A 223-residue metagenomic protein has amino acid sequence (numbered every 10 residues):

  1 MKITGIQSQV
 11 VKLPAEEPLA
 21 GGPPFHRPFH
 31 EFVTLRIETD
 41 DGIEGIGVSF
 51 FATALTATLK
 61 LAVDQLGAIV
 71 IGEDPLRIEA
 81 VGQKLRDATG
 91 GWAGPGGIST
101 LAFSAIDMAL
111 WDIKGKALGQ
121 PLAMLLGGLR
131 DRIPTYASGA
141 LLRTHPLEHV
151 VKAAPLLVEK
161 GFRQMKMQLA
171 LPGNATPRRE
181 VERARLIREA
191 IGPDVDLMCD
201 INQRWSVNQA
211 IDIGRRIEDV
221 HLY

Functional and structural regions predicted by a protein language model:
M1-I46, F50-F51: Structured beta-strand/loop patches that form or line metal/cofactor-binding pockets in enzymes
Q9, A62, I69-E73, A88 (+7 more regions): Change "in soluble alpha/beta enzymes" to "in soluble alpha/beta proteins
E38-A117: Metal- or metallocofactor-binding catalytic centers and their adjacent structured scaffolds across diverse enzyme
Q65, A105-M108, D112-I113, M124 (+4 more regions): Alpha-helical scaffold segments in soluble metabolic enzymes
I78, L122-L125, Q168: Flexible, glycine/charged-enriched surface loops at secondary-structure junctions
F103, D107-P146: Glycine-rich, aromatic-flanked loop segments that form ligand/cofactor-binding clefts across common enzyme folds
R132-Y223: Metal-dependent enolase-superfamily TIM-barrel catalytic cores that perform enediolate-based chemistry
